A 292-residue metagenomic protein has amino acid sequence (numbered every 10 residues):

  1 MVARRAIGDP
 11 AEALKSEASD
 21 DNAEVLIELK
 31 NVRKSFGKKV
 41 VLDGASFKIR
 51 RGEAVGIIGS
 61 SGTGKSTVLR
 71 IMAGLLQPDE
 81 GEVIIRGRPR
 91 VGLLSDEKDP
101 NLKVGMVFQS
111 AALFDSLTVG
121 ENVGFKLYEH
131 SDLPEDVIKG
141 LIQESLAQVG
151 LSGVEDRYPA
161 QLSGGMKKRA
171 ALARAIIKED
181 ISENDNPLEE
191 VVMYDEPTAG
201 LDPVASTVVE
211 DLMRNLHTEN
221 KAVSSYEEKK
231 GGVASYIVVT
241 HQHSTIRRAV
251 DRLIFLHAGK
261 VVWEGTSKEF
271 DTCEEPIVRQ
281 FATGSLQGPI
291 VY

Functional and structural regions predicted by a protein language model:
I58-S60: The feature captures the beta-strand-to-loop junction immediately N-terminal to the Walker
A73: Helix-to-loop junction immediately C-terminal to a conserved catalytic motif
R90-G105, E135, T272-C273: ABC ATPase NBD coupling module
L117-F125: Short coil-to-helix segment of the ABC ATPase nucleotide-binding domain corresponding to the Q-loop/switch region
E135-V154: Conserved ABC ATPase "signature" region
Y158-L162, M166: Conserved ABC ATPase signature
V192-D195: Catalytic Walker B motif of ABC-type/P-loop ATPase nucleotide-binding domains
